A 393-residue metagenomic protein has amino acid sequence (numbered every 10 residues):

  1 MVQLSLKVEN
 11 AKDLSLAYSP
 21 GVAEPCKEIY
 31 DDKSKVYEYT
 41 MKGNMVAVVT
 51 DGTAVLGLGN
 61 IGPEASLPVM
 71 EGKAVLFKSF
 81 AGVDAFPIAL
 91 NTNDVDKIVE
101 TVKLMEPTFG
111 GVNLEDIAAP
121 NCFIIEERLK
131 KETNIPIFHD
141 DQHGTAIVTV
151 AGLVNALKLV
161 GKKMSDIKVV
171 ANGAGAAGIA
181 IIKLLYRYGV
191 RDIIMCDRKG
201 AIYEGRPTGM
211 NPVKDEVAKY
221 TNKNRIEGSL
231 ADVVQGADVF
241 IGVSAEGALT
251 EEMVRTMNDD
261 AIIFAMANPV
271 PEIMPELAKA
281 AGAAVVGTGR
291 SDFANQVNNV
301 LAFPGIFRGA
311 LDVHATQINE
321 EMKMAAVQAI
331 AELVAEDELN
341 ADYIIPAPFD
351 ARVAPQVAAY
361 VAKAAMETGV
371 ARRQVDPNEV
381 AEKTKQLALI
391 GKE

Functional and structural regions predicted by a protein language model:
M1-I137, A364, T368-V375, Q386 (+1 more regions): N-terminal ligand-binding/catalytic initiation module
Y37-K42, K78-S79, L104-E106, K130-K131 (+7 more regions): Solvent-exposed alpha-helices and their adjacent loops that cap or buttress functional pockets in soluble metabolic
D51-T53, I61, L90-N91, D116-C122 (+5 more regions): Short, ordered loop/turn segments at secondary-structure junctions
L56, I61-A81, H139, H143 (+1 more regions): Glycine-rich phosphate/diphosphate-binding loop of Rossmann-like nucleotide-binding domains
P87, N113-D116, I137-D140, A171 (+5 more regions): General beta-strand structural signal in soluble alpha/beta enzymes
D140-D141, V160-K162, A265-V375: Adenosine-phosphate binding glycine-rich loop
K214-A284, R290-D292: Rossmann-like adenosine-cofactor binding region
